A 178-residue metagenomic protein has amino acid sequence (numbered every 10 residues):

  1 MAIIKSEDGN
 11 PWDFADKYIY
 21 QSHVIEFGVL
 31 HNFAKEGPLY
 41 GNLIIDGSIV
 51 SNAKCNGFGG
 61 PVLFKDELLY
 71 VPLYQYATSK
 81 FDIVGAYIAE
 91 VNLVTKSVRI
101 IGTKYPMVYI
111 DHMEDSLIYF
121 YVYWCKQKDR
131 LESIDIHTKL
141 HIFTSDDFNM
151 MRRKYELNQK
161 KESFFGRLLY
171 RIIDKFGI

Functional and structural regions predicted by a protein language model:
M1-A53, I178: Terminal domain-start segments
K5-Y20, A53-E67, I101-L117, K154 (+1 more regions): Repeated scaffold domains used in trafficking and secretory/extracellular systems, primarily beta-propellers
W12-K35, E67-S79, D115-K126: Short beta-strand elements that form the blades of beta-propeller/WD-repeat-like and other beta-sheet-rich scaffold
A34-N42, A77-E90, K126-I142: Structural motif
I49-V50, L93-S97, T138: Short coil turn/linker residues within repeat-based beta-strand modules
G60-F64, Y74, P106, D111 (+2 more regions): Eukaryotic scaffold repeat domains enriched in small/polar residues
T95-S133: Short aromatic loop motif centered on NTY/YTY
Y121-K175: Long, low-complexity intrinsically disordered regions enriched in Ser/Thr/Pro/Gly
